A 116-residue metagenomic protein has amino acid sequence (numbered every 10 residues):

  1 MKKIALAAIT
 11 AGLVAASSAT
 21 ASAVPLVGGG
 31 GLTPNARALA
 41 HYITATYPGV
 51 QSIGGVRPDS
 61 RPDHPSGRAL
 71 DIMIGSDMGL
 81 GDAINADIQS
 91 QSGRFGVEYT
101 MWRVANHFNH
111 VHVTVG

Functional and structural regions predicted by a protein language model:
M1-A23: Secretory targeting and sorting signals
V24-G116: Secreted/periplasmic proteins that engage bacterial cell-wall peptidoglycan
